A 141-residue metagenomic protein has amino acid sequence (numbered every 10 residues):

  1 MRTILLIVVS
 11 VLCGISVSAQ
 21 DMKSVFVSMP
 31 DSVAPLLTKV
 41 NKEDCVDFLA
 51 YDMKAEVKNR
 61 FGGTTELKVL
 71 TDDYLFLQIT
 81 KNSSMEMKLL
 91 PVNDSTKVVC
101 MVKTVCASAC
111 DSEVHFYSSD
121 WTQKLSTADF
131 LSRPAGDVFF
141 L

Functional and structural regions predicted by a protein language model:
M1-V25: Bacterial Sec-dependent N-terminal signal peptides
Q20-L90: Terminal domain-start segments
K97-V105: Short beta-strand elements that form the blades of beta-propeller/WD-repeat-like and other beta-sheet-rich scaffold
C106-S108, S132-R133: Short, catalytically relevant binding-site loops at active-site mouths
S108-F116: Structural motif
S126-L141: Short aromatic loop motif centered on NTY/YTY
